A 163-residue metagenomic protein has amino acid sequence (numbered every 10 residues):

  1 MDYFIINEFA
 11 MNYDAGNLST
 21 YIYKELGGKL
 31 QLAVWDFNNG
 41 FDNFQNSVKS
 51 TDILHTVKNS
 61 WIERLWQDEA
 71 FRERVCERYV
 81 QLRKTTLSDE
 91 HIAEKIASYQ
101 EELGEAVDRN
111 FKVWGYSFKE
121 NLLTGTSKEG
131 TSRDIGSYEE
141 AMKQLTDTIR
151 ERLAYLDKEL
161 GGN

Functional and structural regions predicted by a protein language model:
M1-G16, I22-N163: Middle-to-C-terminal accessory/interaction subdomains
